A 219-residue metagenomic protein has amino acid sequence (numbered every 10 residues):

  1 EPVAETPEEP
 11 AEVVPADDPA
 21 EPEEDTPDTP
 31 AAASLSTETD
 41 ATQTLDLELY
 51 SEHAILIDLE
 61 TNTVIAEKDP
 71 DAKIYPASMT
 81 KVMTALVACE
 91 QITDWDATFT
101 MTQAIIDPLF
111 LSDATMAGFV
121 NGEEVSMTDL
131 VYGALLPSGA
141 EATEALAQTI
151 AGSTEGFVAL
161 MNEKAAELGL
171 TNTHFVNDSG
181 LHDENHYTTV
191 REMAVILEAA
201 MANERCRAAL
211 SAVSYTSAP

Functional and structural regions predicted by a protein language model:
E1-P7, D107, Y215-P219: Short intrinsically disordered, low-complexity coil segments enriched in acidic
E1-T42, E48: Intrinsically disordered, low-complexity repeat and linker tracts
D28-R191, A200-M201: Active-site-adjacent loops and short helices of periplasmic peptidoglycan-processing enzymes
E192-P219: Extracytoplasmic
